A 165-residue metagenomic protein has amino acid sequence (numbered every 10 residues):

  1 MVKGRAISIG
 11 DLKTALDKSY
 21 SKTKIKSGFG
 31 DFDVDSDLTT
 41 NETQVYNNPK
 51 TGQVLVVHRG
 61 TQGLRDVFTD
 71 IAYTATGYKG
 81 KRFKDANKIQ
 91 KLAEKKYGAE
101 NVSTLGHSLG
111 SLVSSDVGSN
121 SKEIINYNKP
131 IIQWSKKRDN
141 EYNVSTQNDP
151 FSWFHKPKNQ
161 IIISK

Functional and structural regions predicted by a protein language model:
V2-G4: Predominantly extracellular/luminal regions of secreted and cell-surface proteins, especially disulfide-bonded
I7-S8, K13-S103, I132-D139, H155-N159: A conserved cap/lid and substrate-binding interface adjacent to the catalytic center of lipid-processing enzymes
T40, S121-K165: The feature captures the conserved acid-bearing segment of alpha/beta-hydrolase catalytic domains
H58-T61, H107-S108, Y127-P130, Q147: Active-site-proximal beta-strand/loop segments in catalytic clefts of secreted hydrolases
A99-N101, N120-E123: Loop/turn elements at helix/coil->beta-strand transitions in domains of secreted/extracellular proteins
L105-G110, S114: Gly/Ala-rich beta-loop-alpha elbow adjacent to hydrolase catalytic centers
V117: Aromatic pocket-lining residues of Rossmann-like dinucleotide-binding sites
